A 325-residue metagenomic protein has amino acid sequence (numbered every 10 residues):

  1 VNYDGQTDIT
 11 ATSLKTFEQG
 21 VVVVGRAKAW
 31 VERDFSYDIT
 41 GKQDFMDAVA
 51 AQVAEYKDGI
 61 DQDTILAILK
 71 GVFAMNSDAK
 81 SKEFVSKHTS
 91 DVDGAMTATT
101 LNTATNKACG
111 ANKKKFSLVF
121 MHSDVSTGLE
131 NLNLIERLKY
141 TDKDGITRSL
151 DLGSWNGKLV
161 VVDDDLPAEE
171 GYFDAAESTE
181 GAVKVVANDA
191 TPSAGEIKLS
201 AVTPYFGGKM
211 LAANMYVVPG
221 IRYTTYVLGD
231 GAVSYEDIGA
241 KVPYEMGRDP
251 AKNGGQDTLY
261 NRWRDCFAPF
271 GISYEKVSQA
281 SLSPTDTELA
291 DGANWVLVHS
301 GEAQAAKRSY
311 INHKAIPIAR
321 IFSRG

Functional and structural regions predicted by a protein language model:
V1-K114, S123-S154, D164-D174, S178-G181 (+4 more regions): Flexible, glycine/threonine- and acidic-rich loop/arm segments that mediate assembly and lattice contacts in viral
V161: Short acidic-hydrophobic, aromatic-tinged amphipathic segments that line or gate anion-handling sites
I197: Glycine-rich, aromatic-lined ligand/substrate-binding cores of catalytic and carbohydrate-binding domains
